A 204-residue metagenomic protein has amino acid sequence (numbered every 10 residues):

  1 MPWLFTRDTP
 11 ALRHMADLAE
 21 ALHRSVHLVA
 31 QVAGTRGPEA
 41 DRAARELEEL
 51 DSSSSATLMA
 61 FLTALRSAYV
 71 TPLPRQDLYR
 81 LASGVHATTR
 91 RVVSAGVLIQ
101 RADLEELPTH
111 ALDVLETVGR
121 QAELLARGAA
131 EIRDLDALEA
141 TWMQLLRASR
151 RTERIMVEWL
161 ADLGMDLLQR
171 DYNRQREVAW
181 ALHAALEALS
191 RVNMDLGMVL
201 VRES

Functional and structural regions predicted by a protein language model:
M1-S204: Cytosolic, long alpha-helical scaffolding segments
